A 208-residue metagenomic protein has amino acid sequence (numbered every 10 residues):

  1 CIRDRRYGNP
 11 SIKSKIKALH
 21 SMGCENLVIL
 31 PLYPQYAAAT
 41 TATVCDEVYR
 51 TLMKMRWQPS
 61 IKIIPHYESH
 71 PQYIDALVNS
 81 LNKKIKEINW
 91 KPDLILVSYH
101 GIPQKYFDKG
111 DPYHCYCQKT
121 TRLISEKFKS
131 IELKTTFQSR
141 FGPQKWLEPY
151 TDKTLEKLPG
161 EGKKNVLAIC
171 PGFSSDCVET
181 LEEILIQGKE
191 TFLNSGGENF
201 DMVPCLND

Functional and structural regions predicted by a protein language model:
R3-D208: Extended amphipathic ligand-handling, pore-lining, and cofactor/metal-binding catalytic surfaces
